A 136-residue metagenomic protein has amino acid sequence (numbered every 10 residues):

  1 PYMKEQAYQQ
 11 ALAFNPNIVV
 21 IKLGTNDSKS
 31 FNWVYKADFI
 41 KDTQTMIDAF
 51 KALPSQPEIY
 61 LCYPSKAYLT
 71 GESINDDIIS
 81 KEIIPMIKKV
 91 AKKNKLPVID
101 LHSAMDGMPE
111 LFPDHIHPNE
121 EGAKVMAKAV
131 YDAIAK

Functional and structural regions predicted by a protein language model:
P1-Q44, S55, Y68-T70, I78-K81: Conserved SGNH/GDSL esterase-like catalytic core that processes O-acyl groups on lipids and polysaccharides
N17-L23, E58-Y63, P97-D100, H117: Structural recognition of the beta-strand scaffold that forms the well-ordered cores of secreted hydrolase catalytic
M46-F50: Hydrophobic positions in alpha-helices of CheY-like receiver
K51-E58: A short helix->loop->beta-strand "cap" motif at the edges of active sites that frequently abuts
S65-K136: Catalytic His-Asp segment of secreted/periplasmic serine-dependent ester chemistry enzymes
